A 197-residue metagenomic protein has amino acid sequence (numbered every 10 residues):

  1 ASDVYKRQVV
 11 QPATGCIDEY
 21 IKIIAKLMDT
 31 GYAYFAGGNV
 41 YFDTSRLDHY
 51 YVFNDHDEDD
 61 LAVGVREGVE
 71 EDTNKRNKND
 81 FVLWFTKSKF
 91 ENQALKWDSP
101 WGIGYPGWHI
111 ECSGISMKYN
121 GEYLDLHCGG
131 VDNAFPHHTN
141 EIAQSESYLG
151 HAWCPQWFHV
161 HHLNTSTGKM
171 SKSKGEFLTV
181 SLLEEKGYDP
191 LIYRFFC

Functional and structural regions predicted by a protein language model:
A1-Y5: Short, small-residue-biased leader/transition segments that mark boundaries at the very start of proteins
K6-R7, W153: A short helix-to-beta-strand connector/capping loop
R7-Q8, A36: Short, hydrophobic secondary-structure boundary micro-motifs
V9-G15: Phosphate-binding beta-loop-alpha motif at adenosine-nucleotide cofactor sites
E19-C197: Alpha-helical recognition segments enriched in aromatics with Gly/Pro capping that present substrate-recognition
